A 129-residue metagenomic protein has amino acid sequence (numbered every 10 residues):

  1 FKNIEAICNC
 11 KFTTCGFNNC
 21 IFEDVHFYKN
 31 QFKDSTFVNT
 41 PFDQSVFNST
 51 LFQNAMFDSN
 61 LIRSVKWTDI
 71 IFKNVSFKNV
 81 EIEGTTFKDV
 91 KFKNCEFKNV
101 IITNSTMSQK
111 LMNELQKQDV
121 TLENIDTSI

Functional and structural regions predicted by a protein language model:
F1-I129: Tandem repeat scaffolds
